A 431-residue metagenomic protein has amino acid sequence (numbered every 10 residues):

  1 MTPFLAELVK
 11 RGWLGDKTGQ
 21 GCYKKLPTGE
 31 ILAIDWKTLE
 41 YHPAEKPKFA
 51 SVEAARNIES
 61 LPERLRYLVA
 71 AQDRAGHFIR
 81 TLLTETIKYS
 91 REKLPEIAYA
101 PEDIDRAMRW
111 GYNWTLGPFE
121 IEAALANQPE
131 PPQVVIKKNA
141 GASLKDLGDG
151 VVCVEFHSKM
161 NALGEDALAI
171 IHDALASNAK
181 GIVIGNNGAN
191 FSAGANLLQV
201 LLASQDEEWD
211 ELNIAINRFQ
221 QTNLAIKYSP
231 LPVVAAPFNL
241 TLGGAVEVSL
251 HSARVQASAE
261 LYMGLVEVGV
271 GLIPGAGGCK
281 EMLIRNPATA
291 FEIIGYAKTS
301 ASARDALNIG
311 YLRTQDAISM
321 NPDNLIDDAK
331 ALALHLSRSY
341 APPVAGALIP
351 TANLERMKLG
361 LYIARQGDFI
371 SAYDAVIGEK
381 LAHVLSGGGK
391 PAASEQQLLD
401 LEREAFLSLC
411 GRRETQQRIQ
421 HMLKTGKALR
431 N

Functional and structural regions predicted by a protein language model:
M1-I182, N187-A189, L198-L231, F238-A245 (+3 more regions): N-terminal glycine-rich phosphate-binding loop for ADP-containing cofactors
A193-A195: Extended, composition-driven regions rather than compact fold-specific motifs
